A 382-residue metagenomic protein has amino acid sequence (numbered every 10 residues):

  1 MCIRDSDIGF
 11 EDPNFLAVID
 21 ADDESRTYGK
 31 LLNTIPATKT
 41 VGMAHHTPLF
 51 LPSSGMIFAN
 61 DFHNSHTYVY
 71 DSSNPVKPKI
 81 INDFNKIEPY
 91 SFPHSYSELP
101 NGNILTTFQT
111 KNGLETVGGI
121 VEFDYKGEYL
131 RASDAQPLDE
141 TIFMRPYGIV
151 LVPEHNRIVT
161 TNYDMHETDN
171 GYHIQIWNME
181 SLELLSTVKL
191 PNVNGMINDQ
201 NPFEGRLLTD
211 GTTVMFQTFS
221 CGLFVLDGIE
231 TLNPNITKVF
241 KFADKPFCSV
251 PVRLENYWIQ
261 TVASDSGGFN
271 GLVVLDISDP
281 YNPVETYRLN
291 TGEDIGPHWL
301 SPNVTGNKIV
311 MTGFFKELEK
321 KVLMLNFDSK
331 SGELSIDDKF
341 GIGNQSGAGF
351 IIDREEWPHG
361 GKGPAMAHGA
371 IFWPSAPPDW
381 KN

Functional and structural regions predicted by a protein language model:
M1-D5: Conserved small/polar residues in nucleotide/adenosyl-binding loops
S6-F10, H63-H66, T110-L114, D164-T168 (+3 more regions): Short glycine/acidic-enriched loop and turn motifs that connect beta-strands
V18-T27, V69-P78, Y125-L130, I176-L185 (+3 more regions): Short loop/turn segments immediately following beta-strands, especially the blade-tip and inter-blade linker loops
Y28-E98: Blade-loop segments of beta-propeller domains
T38-P52, I87-P100, D139-R157, N192-T213 (+4 more regions): Beta-rich, blade/repeat-based domains predominating in secreted/periplasmic proteins but also intracellular
S72-P153, N162-D164: Asp-box/WD-like beta-propeller blade repeats and closely related beta-sheet repeat scaffolds
I142-R145, I149-V273: Beta-propeller domains
L300, N307-N382: Blade-level signature of beta-propeller repeat domains, shared across WD40, Kelch, NHL, RCC1 and BNR/Asp-box propellers
